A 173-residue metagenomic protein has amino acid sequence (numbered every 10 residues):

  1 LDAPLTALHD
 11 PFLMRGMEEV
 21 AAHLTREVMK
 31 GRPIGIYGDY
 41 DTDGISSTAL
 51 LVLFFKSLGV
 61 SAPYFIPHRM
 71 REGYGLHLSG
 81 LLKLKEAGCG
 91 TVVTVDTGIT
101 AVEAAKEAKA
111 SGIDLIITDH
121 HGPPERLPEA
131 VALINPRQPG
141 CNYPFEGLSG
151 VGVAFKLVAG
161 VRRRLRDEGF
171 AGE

Functional and structural regions predicted by a protein language model:
L1-E173: Replace "Mg2+/Mn2+-dependent" with "divalent metal-dependent
